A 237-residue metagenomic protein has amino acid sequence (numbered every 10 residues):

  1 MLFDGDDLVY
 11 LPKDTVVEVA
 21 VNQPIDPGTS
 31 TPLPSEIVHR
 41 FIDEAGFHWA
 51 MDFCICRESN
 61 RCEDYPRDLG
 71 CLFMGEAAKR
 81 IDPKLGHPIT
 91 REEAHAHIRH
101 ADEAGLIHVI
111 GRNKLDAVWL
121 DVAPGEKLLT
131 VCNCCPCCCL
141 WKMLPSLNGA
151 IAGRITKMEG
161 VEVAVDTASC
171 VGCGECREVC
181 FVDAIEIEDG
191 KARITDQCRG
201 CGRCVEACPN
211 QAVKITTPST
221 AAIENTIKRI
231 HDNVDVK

Functional and structural regions predicted by a protein language model:
G5-G160: Catalytic cores of enzyme domains
K114-V131, A150-G200, K214-E224, V236-K237: Ferredoxin-like iron-sulfur electron-transfer modules
C180, A207-C208: Cysteine-centered loop/knuckle micro-motif
R203: Conserved tryptophan-centered aromatic signature that marks the ligand-binding surface of SH3 and related Trp-rich
I230-D235: C-terminal membrane-proximal segments flanking the terminal transmembrane helix
